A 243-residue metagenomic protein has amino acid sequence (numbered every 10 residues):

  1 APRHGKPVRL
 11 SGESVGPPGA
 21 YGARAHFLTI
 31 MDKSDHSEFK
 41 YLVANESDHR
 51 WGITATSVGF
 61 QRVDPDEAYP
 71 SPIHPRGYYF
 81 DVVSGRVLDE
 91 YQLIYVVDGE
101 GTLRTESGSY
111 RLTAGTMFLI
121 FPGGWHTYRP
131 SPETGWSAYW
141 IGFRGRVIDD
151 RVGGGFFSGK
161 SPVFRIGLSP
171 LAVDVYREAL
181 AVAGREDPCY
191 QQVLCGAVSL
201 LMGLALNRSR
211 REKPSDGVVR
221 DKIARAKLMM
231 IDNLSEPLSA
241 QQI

Functional and structural regions predicted by a protein language model:
A1-R104, G108-Y110, P132: Generic protein-terminus/edge-of-domain signal
K33, K40-N45, D150-P214, L228-I231: Amphipathic alpha-helical segments enriched in hydrophobic/aromatic residues interleaved with Lys/Arg
V97, T113, P122: A cytosolic small-molecule/anion-sensing beta-strand core signal
S107-L119: Short acidic-glycine-tyrosine-enriched beta hairpin
G123-V147: Ligand-binding loop in jelly-roll beta-barrel domains
V219-I243: DNA-binding recognition helix and immediately preceding turn/loop of helix-turn-helix/winged-helix domains
